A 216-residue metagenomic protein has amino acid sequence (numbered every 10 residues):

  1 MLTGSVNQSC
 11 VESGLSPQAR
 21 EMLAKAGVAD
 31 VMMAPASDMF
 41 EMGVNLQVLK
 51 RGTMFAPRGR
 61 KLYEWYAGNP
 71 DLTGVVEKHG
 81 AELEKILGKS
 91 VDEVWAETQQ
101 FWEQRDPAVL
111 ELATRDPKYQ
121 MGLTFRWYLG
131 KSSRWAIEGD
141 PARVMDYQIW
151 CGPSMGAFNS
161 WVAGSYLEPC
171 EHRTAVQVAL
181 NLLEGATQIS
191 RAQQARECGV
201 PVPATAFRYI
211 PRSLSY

Functional and structural regions predicted by a protein language model:
M1-R20: Glycine-rich phosphate-binding active-site loops on the catalytic face of alpha/beta enzymes
M1-T3, A26-D30, M54-E64: Short, Lys/Arg-enriched charge-dense amphipathic segments
S16-P17, V31, L46: Short amphipathic alpha-helical patches
R20-A34: Acidic, Ser/Thr-rich peripheral helices and adjacent loops at domain boundaries
F40-Y216: C-terminal extensions of enzymes
